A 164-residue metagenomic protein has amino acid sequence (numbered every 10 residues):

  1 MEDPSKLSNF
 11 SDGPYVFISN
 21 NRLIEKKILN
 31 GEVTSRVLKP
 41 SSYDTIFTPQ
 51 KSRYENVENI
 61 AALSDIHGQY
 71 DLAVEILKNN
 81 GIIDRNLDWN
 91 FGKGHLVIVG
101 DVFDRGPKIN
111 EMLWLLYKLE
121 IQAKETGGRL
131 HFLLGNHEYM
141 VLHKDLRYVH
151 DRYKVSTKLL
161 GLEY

Functional and structural regions predicted by a protein language model:
M1-Y164: Feature recognizes metal-dependent phosphohydrolase scaffolds
